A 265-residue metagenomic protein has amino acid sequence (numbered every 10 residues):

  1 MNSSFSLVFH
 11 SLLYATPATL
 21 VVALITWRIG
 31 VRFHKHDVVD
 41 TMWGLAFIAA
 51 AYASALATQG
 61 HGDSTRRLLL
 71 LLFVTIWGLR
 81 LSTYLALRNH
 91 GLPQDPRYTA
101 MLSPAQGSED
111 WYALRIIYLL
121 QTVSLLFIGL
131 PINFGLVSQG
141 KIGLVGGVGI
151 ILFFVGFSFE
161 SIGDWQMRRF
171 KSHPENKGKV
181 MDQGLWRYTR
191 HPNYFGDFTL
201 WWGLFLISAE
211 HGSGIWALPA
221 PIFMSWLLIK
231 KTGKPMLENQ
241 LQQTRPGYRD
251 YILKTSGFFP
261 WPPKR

Functional and structural regions predicted by a protein language model:
M1-F9: Short, strongly hydrophobic alpha-helical membrane anchors
F9-A23, A46-L81, L85, L120 (+2 more regions): Hydrophobic transmembrane alpha-helices
L24-K35, T83-R88: C-terminal ends of transmembrane helices
R28-I29, M101, L241, Y251: Broad structural signal for hydrophobic residues in well-ordered alpha-helices, predominantly aliphatic
R32-F33, A105, R245, T255: A broad structural signal for alpha-helix termini and local helix breaks/kinks
R32-V38, T58-D63: Helix-loop junctions on the outward
F33-A49, P93-I116, K179-W186: Juxtamembrane helix-capping/reentrant segments at transmembrane boundaries
L81-F134: Hydrophobic alpha-helical segments and helix pairs
